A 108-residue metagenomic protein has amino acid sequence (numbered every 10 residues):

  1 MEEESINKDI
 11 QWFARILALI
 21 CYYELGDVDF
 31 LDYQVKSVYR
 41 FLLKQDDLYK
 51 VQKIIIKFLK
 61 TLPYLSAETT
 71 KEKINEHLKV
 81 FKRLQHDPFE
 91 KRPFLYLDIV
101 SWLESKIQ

Functional and structural regions predicted by a protein language model:
M1-E4, L43-K44: Helix-capping and short linker residues that terminate individual alpha-solenoid repeat units
S5-I6, A18, H86: A general structural-boundary detector
S5-K8, D47: Short coil/turn linker motifs that delimit alpha-helical repeat modules in TPR/alpha-solenoid proteins
D9-I10, E24-L25: Long, repeat-rich segments with strong aromatic
I10-W12, Q52: Start-of-helix signal in alpha-solenoid helical-repeat scaffolds, especially tetratricopeptide repeats
I16-L17, D29: Feature representing long, continuous alpha-helical segments
G26-Q108: C-terminal non-catalytic interaction modules
